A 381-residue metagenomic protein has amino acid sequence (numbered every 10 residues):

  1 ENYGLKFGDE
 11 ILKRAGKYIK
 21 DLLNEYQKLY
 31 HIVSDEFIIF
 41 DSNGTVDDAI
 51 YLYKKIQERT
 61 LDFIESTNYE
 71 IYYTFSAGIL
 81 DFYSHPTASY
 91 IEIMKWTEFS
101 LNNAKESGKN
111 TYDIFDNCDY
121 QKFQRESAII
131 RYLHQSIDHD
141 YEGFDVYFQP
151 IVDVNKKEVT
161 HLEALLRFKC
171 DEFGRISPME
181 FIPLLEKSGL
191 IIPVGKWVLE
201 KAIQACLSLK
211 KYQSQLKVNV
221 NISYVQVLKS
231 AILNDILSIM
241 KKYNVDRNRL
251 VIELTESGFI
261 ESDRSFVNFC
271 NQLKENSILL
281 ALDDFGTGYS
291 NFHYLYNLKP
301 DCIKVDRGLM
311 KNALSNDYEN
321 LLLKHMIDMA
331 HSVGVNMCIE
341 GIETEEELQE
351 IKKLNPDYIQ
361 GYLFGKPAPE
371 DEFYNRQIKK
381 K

Functional and structural regions predicted by a protein language model:
E1-D21, Y30-S34, I38, V46-K54 (+5 more regions): Conserved long alpha-helical elements within nucleotide-processing catalytic cores of c-di-GMP signaling and class III
H31-F40, R59, T67-N102, N110-F115 (+1 more regions): A short glycine-enriched loop-to-beta-strand structural element that forms part of the catalytic core of nucleotide
F40-A49, T67-E70, T74-I93, C118-K122 (+4 more regions): Catalytic strand-loop-helix junctions within cyclic-nucleotide turnover domains
I50-K54, T74, F82-K109, I130 (+3 more regions): Catalytic-core segments of nucleotide cyclases and related cyclic-nucleotide turnover enzymes
Y83, F99-D145, N155, L185-G189 (+3 more regions): C-di-GMP signaling machinery
K122, K156-E163, S188-F266, G341: Catalytic core of bacterial c-di-GMP phosphodiesterases, primarily the EAL and HD-GYP domains, capturing alpha-helical
R125-L184, N221, L282, I339 (+2 more regions): Active-site core of bacterial EAL-family cyclic-dinucleotide phosphodiesterase domains
D171-E172, S223-S230, R249-D263, N276-K381: EAL-family c-di-GMP phosphodiesterase catalytic domain
